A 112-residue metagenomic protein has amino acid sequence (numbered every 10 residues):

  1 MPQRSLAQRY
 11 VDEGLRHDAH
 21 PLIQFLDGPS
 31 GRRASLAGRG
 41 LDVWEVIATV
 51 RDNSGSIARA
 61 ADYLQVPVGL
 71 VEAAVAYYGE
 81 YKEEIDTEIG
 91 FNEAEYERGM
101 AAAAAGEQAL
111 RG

Functional and structural regions predicted by a protein language model:
M1-D12: Short amphipathic alpha-helical segments
L15-H20, E72, A76-T87: Short, solvent-exposed alpha-helical "recognition" segments
L15-L41: Short, Lys/Arg-enriched anionic-surface-contact patches
A19-L26, E84-Y96: Short Lys/Arg-enriched helix C-cap and helix-to-coil transition segments that create basic nucleic-acid-contact patches
G31-L36, I89-G112: Intrinsically disordered, low-complexity basic tails/linkers immediately adjacent to helix-turn-helix/homeobox/MYB/SANT
R39-S54: Short, amphipathic alpha-helical "recognition" segments used to contact nucleic acids or chromatin
R59-D62: Short alpha-helical "recognition helix" segments of helix-turn-helix
